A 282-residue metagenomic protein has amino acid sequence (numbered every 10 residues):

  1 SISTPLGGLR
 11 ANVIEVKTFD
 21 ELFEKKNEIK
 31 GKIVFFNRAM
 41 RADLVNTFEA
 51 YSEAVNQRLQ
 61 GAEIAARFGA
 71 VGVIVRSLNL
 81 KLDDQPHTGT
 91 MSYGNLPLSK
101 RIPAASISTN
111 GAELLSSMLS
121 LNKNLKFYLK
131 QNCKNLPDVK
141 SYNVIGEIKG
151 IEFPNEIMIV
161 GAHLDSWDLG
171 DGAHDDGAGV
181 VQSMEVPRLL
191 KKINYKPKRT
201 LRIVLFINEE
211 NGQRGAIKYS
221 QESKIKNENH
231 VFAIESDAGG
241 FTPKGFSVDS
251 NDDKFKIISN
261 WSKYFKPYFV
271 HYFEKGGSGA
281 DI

Functional and structural regions predicted by a protein language model:
S1-N27, Y93-A173, E185-K198, Q221: Soluble metallo-hydrolase cores and metallopeptidase-like ectodomains found primarily in the secretory/periplasmic
I2-L96, R101-P103, F269-H271: Extracellular/luminal Protease-associated
L6, A11, I102-A104, A112-E113 (+3 more regions): Metal-dependent peptidase/peptidase-like ectodomains
E15, I33-N37, V71-R76, A104-S106 (+5 more regions): Structural recognition of the beta-strand scaffold that forms the well-ordered cores of secreted hydrolase catalytic
K26, V45-E49, D83-T88, I157-M158 (+3 more regions): Short, solvent-exposed loop/turn and secondary-structure capping segments
S52-Q60, S106, N110, L136 (+6 more regions): Soluble non-cytosolic domains of exported or imported proteins
A66-V71, V75-L78, S116-S120, R188-Y195 (+2 more regions): Sec-exported extracytoplasmic/periplasmic mature domains
R188-R214: Short helix-loop-beta-strand segments that form the rim/entrance of peptidase-like active sites
